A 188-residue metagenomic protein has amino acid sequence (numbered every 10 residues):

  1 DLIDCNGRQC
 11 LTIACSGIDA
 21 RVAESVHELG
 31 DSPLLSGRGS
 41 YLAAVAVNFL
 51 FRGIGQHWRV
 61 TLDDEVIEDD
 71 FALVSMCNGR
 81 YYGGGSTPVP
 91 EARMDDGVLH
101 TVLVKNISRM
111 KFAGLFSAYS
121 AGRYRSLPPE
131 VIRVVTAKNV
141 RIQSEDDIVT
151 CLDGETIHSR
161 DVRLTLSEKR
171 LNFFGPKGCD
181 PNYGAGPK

Functional and structural regions predicted by a protein language model:
D1-A72: Catalytic core of DAGKc-family lipid kinases
I3, V22, V74, T101 (+2 more regions): A residue-level signal for conserved active-site and pocket-lining positions in enzyme catalytic cores
C5, I13, S25, M76 (+2 more regions): Short beta-strand-to-turn element immediately C-terminal to the catalytic PLP-Schiff-base lysine in fold type I
C15, D19, S75-V89, T156: Glycine-rich phosphate/pyrophosphate-binding beta-alpha loops
D19-V22, E68-D70, Y82-G85, R109-A113: Short acidic/glycine-rich loop or secondary-structure boundary segments that cap or lie
E28-S40, P90-K111: Gly/Ser/Thr-rich active-site loops/lids in small-molecule metabolic enzymes that frequently grip phosphoryl groups
A43-V47, Q56-D63, G84-V89, R125-P128 (+1 more regions): Glycine-rich, charged/polar anion/phosphate-binding loops that engage phosphate groups from diverse ligands
L62-E68, R93-M94, L103-K188: ATP/nucleoside-binding phosphotransfer catalytic cores, i.e., glycine-rich phosphate-binding loops
